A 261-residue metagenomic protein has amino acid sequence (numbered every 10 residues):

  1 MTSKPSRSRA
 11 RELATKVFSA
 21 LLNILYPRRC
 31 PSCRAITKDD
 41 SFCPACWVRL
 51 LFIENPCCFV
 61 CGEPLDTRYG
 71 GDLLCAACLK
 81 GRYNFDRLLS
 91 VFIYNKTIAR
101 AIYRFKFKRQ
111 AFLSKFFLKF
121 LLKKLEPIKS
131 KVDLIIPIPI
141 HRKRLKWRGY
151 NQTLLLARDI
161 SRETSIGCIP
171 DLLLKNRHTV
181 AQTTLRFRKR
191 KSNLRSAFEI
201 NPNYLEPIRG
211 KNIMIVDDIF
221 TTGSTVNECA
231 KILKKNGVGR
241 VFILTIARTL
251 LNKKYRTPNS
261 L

Functional and structural regions predicted by a protein language model:
M1-D217, T221-L261: Glycine-rich phosphate/pyrophosphate-handling loop used in enzymes and phosphotransfer proteins
